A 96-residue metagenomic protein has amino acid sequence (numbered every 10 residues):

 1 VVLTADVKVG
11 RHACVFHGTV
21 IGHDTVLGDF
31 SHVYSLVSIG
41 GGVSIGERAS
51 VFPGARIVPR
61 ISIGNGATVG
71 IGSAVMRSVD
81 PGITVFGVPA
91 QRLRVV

Functional and structural regions predicted by a protein language model:
V1-L93: Structural signal for interior beta-strand "rungs" in well-ordered beta-sheet cores of soluble enzyme domains
